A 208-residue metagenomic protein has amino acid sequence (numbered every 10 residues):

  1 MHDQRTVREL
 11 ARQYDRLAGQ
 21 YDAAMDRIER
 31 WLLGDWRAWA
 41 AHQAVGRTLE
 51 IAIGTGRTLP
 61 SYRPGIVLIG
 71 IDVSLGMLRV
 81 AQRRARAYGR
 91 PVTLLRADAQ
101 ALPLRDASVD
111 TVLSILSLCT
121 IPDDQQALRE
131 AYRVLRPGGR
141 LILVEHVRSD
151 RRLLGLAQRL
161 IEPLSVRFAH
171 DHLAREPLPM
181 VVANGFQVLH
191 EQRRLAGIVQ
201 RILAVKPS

Functional and structural regions predicted by a protein language model:
M1-A44, R57-T58, V80, Q158-L164: Conserved class I S-adenosyl-L-methionine
R8, M25-R27, R129, I142-R201: C-terminal alpha-helical "lid/dimerization" subdomain adjacent to the S-adenosyl-L-methionine
L49-A101: Class I SAM-dependent methyltransferase SAM/SAH-binding core
V73-L75, D123, H146: Short beta->alpha hinge that forms the Motif I/post-I loop of the SAM-binding pocket
Q100-V112: A short acidic, Gly/Pro-enriched loop at the edge of an enzyme's catalytic core that lines a small-molecule cofactor
T111-D123: A short SAM/SAH-binding and catalytic strip from SAM-dependent methyltransferases
Q125-P137: A short glycine-rich, Lys/Arg-flanked "PGG" loop and its adjoining helix->strand segment in the class I
R201-S208: C-terminal lobe and adjacent flexible extensions of AdoMet/dcAdoMet transferase-like proteins
